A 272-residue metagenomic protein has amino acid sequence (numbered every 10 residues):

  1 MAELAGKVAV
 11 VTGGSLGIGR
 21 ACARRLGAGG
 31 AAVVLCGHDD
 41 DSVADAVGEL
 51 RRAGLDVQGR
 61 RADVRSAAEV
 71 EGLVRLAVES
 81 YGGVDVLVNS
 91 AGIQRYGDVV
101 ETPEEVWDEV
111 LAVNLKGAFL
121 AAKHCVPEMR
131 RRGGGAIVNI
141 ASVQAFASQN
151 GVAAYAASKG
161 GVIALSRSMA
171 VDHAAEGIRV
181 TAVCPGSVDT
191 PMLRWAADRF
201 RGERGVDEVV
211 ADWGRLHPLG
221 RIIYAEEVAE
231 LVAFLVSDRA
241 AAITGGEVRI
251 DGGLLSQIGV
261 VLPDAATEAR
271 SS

Functional and structural regions predicted by a protein language model:
V8, G13-L16: Conserved glycine-rich cofactor-binding loop
Y81, F119-A122, R221-I250, L255: C-terminal substrate-recognition "lid" of short-chain dehydrogenase/reductases
D98-V99, V106-L111, I137, V209 (+1 more regions): Substrate-binding pocket helix/loop in short-chain dehydrogenase/reductase
A122, S158, S166: Active-site helix of classical SDR
P127, V171-A175, A241: Alpha-helical segment proximal to the catalytic Tyr-Lys
S142: Residue(s) in the substrate-gating loop at a strand-loop-helix junction that position the organic substrate next
T244-S272: Short C-terminal tail/terminal secondary-structure segment of NAD(P)H-dependent dehydrogenase/reductase domains
